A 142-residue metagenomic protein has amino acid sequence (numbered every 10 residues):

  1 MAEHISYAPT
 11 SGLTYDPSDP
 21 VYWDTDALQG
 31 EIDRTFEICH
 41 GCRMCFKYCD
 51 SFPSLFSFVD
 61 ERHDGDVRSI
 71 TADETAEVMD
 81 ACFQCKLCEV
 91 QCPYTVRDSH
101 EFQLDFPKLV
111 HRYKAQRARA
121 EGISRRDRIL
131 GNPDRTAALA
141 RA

Functional and structural regions predicted by a protein language model:
S6: Redox cofactor-anchoring modules in respiratory/redox and cofactor-processing assemblies
P9-G30, D50-E74: Short, charged low-complexity linear segments at domain edges
A27-F36, R62-A142: Iron-sulfur-cluster electron-transfer modules
E31-K47: Mature N-terminal segment immediately following signal peptide/propeptide cleavage in secreted/periplasmic
M44-D50, S54-S57, V90-P93, R97: Short functional micro-motifs and their immediate structural scaffolds
